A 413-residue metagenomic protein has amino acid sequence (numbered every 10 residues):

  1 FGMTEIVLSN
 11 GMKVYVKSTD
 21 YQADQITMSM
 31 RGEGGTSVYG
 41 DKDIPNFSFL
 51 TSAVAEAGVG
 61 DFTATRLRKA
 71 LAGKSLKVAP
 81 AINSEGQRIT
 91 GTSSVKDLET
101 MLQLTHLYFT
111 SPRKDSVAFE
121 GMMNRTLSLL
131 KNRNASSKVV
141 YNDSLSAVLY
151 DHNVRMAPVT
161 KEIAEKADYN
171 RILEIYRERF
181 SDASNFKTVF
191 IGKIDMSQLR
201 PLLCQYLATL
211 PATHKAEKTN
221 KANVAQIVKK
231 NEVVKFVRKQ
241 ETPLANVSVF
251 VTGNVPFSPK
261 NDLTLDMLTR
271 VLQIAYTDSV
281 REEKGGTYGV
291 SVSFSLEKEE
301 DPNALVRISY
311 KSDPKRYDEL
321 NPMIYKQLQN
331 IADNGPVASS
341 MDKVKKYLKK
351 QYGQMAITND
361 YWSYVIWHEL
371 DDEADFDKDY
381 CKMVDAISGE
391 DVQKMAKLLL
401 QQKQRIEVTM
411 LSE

Functional and structural regions predicted by a protein language model:
T4-V7, R177-F180, V237-E241, E297-E300 (+1 more regions): Replace "in large, NTP-powered and nucleic-acid-processing enzymes" with "in large, NTP-powered factors and other
V7, M12-K13, K17-T36, D43-N46 (+1 more regions): His/Glu-based metal-binding/catalytic segments typifying zinc-dependent metallopeptidases
Q22-A55, V59-S111, G121-K131, S136-K166 (+5 more regions): M16 family metallopeptidases and their MPP-like homologs
H152, D182, K187-A245, G253 (+1 more regions): An aromatic/glycine/proline-enriched structural segment found at the starts of mature extracellular/organellar domains
D278: Long, His/Glu/Asp-enriched segments that create or flank divalent metal/ion-associated functional microenvironments
G389-K397: Low-complexity, intrinsically disordered Gly/Pro/Thr-rich segments
